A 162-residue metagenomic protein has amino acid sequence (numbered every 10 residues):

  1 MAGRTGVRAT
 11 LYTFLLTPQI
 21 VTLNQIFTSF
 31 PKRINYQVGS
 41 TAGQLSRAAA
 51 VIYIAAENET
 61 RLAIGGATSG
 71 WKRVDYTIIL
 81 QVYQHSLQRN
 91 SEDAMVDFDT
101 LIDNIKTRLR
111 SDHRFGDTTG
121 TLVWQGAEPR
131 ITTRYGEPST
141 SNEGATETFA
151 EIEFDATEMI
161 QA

Functional and structural regions predicted by a protein language model:
M1-T5, E92, V96, N142: Charge-dense, low-complexity intrinsically disordered segments
M1-T68, F115-A127: Small/polar-rich, solvent-exposed N-terminal microdomains that initiate assembly or binding
V21-F27, R47-V51, F98-Q161: Acidic-leaning, charged glycine-interspersed low-complexity segments
N35-G39, S46, Y83-S86, G136-S139: Compositionally biased, intrinsically disordered low-complexity segments enriched in polar/proline residues
I54-N58, I78-S86, L109: Generic secondary-structure microfeatures
E59-A63, T68, Q84-S91, M159-A162: Short, cysteine-centered beta-strand-loop-beta hairpins and adjacent loop/turn segments enriched in charged/polar
S69-R73, Y83-H113: Extracellular/virion structural assembly segments
G70-L87, G144-E158: Oligomerization/assembly interface segments of phage tail-like spikes and tubes
